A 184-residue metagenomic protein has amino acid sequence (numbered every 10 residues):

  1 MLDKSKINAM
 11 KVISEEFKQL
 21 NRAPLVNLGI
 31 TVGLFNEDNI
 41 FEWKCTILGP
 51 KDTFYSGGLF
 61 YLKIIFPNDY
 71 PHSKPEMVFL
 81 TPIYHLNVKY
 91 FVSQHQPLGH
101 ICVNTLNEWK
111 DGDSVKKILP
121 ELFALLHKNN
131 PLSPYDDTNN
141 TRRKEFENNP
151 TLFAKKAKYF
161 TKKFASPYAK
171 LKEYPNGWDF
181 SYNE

Functional and structural regions predicted by a protein language model:
M1-I13, L20, K74-E184: Domain-scale recognition of soluble eukaryotic interaction modules
D3, F17, N21-L59: N-terminal onset of structured domains
L48-P50, I65-P67, L80-P82: Acidic/polar N-terminal loop/beta-strand segments that form early-domain functional surfaces
K51-T53, F66-N68, L106-D111: A generic structural motif
I65-P75: Proline-anchored loop/turn motifs at beta-strand termini and strand-loop-strand connectors
